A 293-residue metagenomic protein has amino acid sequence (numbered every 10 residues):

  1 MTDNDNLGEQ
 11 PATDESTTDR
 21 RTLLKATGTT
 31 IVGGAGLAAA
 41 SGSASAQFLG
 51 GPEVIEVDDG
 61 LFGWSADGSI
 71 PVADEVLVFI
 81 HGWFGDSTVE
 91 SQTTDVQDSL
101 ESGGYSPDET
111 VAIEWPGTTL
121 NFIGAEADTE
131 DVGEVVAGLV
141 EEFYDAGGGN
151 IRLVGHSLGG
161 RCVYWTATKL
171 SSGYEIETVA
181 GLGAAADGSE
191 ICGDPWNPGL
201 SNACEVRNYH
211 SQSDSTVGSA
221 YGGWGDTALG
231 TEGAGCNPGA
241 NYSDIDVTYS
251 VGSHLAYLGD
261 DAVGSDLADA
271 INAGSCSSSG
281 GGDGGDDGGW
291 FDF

Functional and structural regions predicted by a protein language model:
M1-T18: N-terminal secretory signal peptides
S16-K25, T30-F48: N-terminal twin-arginine translocation
F48-P71, G82-A146, S171, E175-T178 (+1 more regions): Lipolytic serine-hydrolase domain surface
D74-E75: Alpha/beta-hydrolase fold active-site loops
V78-F84, H156: The conserved beta1-alpha1 loop
G155-G159, V163: Gly/Ala-rich beta-loop-alpha elbow adjacent to hydrolase catalytic centers
Y164-T168: Short, hydrophobic alpha-helix immediately C-terminal to the catalytic nucleophile
